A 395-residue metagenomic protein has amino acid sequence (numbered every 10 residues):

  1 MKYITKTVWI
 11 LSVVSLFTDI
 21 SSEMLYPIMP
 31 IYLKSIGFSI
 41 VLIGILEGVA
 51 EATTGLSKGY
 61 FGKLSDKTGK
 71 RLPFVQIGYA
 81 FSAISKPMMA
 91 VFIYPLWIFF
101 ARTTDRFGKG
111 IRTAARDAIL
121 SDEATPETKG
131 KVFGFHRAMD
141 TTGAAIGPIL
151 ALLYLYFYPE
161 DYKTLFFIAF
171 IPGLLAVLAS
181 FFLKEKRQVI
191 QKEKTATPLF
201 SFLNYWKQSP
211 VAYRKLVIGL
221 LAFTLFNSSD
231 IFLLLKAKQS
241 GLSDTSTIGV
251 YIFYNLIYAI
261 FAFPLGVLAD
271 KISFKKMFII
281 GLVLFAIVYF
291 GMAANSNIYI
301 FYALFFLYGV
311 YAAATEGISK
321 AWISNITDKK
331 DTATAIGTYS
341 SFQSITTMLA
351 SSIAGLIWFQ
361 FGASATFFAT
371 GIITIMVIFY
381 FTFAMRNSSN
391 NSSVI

Functional and structural regions predicted by a protein language model:
M1-T5, E185-G219: Juxtamembrane intracellular "pre-TM" segments in multi-pass secondary transporters
M1-T54, A212-V250: Helix-loop boundary and gating motifs at the non-cytosolic
I31, S35, I146-T164, L349-A365: Transmembrane alpha-helix termini and helix-breaking/packing motifs in multi-pass membrane transporters
S57-G69, L155, A262-S273, W358-F359: Helix-to-loop junctions at the C-terminal end of transmembrane segments in multipass secondary transporters
P73-P87, F170, K276-G291, G371: Structural signature of the two symmetry-related core transmembrane helices
M88-R102, A293-L304: Helix-loop junctions at membrane interfaces in 12-TM secondary transporters
A101-T142: Cytoplasmic helix-loop-helix junction between adjacent transmembrane helices in 12-TM secondary transporters
K163-F181, A365-F383: Symmetry-related core transmembrane helices of the 12-TM Major Facilitator Superfamily/SLC fold
